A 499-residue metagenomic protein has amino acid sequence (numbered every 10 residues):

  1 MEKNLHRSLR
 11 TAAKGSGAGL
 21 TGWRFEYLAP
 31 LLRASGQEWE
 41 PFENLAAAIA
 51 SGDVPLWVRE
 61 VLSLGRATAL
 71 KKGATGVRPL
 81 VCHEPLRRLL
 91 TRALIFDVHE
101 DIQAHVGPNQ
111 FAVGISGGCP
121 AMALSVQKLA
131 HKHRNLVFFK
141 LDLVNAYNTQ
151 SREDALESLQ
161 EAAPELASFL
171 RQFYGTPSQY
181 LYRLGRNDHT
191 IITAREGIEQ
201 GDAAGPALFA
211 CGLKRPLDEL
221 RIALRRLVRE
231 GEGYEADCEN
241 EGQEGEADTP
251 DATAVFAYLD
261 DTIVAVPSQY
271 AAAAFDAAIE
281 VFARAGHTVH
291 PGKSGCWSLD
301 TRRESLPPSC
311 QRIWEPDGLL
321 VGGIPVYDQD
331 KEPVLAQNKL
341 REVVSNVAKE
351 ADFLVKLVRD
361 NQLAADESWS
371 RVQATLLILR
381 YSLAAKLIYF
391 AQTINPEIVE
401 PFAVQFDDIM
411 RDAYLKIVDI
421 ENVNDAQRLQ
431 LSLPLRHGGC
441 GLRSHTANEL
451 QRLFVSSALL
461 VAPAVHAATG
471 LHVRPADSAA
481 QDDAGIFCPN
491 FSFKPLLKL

Functional and structural regions predicted by a protein language model:
M1-P216, R226, R452: Conserved pre-catalytic core of RNA-dependent polymerases
E2-A13, L306-D317, D419-R436: Short acidic, Pro/Gly- and aromatic-enriched capping/linker segments at domain boundaries
G19, R66-A67, R78, L94 (+7 more regions): Catalytic palm active-site di-aspartate
W39-G52, M122-A130, A271-G286, L340-F353: Inter-domain linker/hinge segments that demarcate the starts of reverse transcriptase and RNase H-type modules
A46, F402-Y414: Short amphipathic alpha-helical coiled-coil/interface segments
A104-G117, R225-D237, P291-G292, P396-Q405: Short, glycine/acidic-rich hinge or "gate" loops at secondary-structure transitions that mediate conformational
S178, R183-L184, A194-E196, F256-Y258 (+4 more regions): A conserved non-catalytic segment of reverse transcriptases and RNA-directed RNA polymerases corresponding to the late
V418, N422-L499: Extended C-terminal regions of large enzymes
